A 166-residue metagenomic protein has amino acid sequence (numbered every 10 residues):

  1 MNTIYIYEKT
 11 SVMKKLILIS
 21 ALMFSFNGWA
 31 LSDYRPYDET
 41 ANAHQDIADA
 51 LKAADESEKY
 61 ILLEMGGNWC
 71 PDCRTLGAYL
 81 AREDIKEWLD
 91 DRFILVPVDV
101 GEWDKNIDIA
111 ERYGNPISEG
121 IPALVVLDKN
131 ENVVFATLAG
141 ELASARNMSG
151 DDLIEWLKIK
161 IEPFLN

Functional and structural regions predicted by a protein language model:
M1-T3, E8-L16: Positively charged n-region of N-terminal signal peptides that target proteins for export
L16-S25: Sec-dependent N-terminal signal peptides
A30-S32: Boundary at the C-terminal end of the N-terminal hydrophobic targeting segment
N42-K59: A short beta-strand-turn-helix
S57-C70: Short active-site neighborhood of thiol/selenol oxidoreductases, capturing the structured segment around
C73-W88: Typically the conserved alpha-helix immediately C-terminal to a functionally engaged Cys/Sec in thioredoxin-like
K86-I107: Thiol-based oxidoreductase modules, predominantly thioredoxin-like and allied folds used for disulfide exchange
E119-L165: Non-catalytic, surface beta->alpha helical segment in thiol-disulfide oxidoreductase systems
